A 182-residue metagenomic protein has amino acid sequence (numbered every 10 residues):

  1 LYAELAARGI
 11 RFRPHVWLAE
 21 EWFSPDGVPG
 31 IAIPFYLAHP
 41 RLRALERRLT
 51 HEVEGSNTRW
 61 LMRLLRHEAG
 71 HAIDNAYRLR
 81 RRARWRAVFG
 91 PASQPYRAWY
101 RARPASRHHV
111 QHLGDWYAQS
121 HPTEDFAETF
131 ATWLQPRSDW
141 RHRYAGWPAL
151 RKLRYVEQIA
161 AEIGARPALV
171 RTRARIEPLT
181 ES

Functional and structural regions predicted by a protein language model:
L1-A44, G55: Auxiliary, metal-adjacent structural segments of Zn-dependent hydrolase domains
L1-G9, E68-A69, I73, A160: Hydrophobic, Leu/Ile/Phe/Ala-enriched alpha-helical segments that form helix-helix packing faces
P25-V28, P91-A102, R151-E162: Short, mixed-charge aromatic SLiMs
L45-R66: Short pre-active-site segment immediately N-terminal to the catalytic Zn-binding motif
R59-L79, A127: Active-site recognition of the HExxH zinc-binding catalytic motif
R59-R63, W116-F126, G146-A149: Active-site metal-coordination segments of metallo-dependent hydrolases
D74-E124, F130-S138: Post-HExxH zinc-binding segment in Zn-dependent metallohydrolases
E124-S182: Pan-zinc metallopeptidase signature
